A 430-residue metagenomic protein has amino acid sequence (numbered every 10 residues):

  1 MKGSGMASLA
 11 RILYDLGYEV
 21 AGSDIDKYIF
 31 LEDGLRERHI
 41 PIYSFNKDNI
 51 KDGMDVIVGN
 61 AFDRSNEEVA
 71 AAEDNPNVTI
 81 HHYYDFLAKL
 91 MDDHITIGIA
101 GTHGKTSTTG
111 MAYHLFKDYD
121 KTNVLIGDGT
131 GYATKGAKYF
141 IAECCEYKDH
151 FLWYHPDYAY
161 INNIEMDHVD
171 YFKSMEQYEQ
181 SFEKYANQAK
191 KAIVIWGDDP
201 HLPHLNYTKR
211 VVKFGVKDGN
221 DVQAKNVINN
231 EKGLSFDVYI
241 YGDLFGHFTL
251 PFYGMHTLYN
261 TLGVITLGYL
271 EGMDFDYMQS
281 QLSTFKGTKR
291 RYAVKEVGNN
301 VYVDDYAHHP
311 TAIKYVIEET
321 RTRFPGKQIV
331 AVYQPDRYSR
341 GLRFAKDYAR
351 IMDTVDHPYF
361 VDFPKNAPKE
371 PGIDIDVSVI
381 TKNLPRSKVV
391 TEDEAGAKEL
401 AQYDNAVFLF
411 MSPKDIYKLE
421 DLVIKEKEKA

Functional and structural regions predicted by a protein language model:
M1-G98, Y113, G219, H247 (+2 more regions): Short, basic phosphate-binding NTP loop
M1-K27, R36-I40, D74-V78, G110 (+4 more regions): ATP-dependent carboxylate-amine ligase
L13, V56, I99, N162 (+7 more regions): Residue-level signal for inorganic ion chemistry
Y18, R64-R210, L262, Y269: Phosphate-binding loop of NTP-binding sites
V20-D24, I42-Y43, V56-V58, T122-G127 (+6 more regions): Short, hydrophobic beta-strand segments that form beta-sheet elements in well-ordered domains
R36, M54-D55, G59, F172-E176 (+1 more regions): Adenine nucleotide phosphate-binding catalytic loops in nucleotide-utilizing enzymes
P41-D52, G129-Y132, T391-L400: Short acidic low-complexity segments
I50-D55, K138, Y403-V407: Short acidic/histidine-rich motifs immediately flanking catalytic phosphotransfer sites in two-component signaling
